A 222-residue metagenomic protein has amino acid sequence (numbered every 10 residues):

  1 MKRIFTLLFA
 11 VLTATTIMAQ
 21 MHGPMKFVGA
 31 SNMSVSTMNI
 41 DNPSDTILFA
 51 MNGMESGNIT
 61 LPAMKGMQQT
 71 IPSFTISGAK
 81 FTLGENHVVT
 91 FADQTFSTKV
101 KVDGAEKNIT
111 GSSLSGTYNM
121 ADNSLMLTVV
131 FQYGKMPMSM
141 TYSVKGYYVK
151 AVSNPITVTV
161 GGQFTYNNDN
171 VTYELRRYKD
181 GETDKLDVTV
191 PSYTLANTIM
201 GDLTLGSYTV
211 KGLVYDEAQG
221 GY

Functional and structural regions predicted by a protein language model:
M1-K26: Bacterial Sec-dependent N-terminal signal peptides
Q20-M25, N39-P43, S73-N86, S124-T165 (+2 more regions): Edge beta-strand at a domain terminus
M21-V28, M54-T60, N86-T95, S124-M126 (+3 more regions): Short, hydrophobic/aromatic-rich segments at coil-to-beta transitions
H22-P24, V28-S56, K101-I109, V158-T183: Short, solvent-exposed loop/hinge segments that bridge or flank secondary-structure elements
A30-S36, P62-Q69, V130-M136, Q163 (+1 more regions): Hydrophobic lipid-interacting interfaces of membrane-associated proteins
N42-S77, D169-Y208: N-terminal glycine/threonine-rich, aromatic-flanked beta-hairpin/loop signature
M51-M54, L83, Y118-M120, R177-G181 (+1 more regions): Generic beta-strand structural signal
M67-T117, L195-Y222: Contiguous, well-ordered beta-strand patches that form the walls/edges of small beta-barrel/beta-sandwich domains
